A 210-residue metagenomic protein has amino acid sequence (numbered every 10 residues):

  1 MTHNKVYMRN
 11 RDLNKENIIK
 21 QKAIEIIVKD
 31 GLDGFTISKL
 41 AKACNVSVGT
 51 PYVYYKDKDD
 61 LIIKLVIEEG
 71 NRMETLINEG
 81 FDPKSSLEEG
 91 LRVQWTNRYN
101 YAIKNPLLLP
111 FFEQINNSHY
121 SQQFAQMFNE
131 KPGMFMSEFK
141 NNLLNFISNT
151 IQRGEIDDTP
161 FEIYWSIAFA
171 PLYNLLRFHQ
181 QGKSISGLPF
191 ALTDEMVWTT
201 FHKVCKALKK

Functional and structural regions predicted by a protein language model:
M1-H3, N100, N141, N145-R153 (+1 more regions): C-terminal peripheral helix-coil segments that are non-catalytic and often amphipathic
M1-N14, N78: N-terminal intrinsically disordered/low-complexity leader segments
I18, K22, I26-D60, K64: Helix-turn-helix
T36, L109-E113, T159, S184 (+1 more regions): Short, hydrophobic secondary-structure boundary micro-motifs
L61-E69, L76, F139: Alpha-helical DNA-contacting segments of helix-turn-helix folds
K64, E79-L108, E162-A168: Hydrophobic alpha-helical connector segments
N71, N78-D82, Q122-R153, I163-S166 (+2 more regions): Amphipathic alpha-helical packing segments from all-alpha helical-bundle domains
I103-M127, R177-G182: Amphipathic alpha-helical segments used for helix-helix packing
